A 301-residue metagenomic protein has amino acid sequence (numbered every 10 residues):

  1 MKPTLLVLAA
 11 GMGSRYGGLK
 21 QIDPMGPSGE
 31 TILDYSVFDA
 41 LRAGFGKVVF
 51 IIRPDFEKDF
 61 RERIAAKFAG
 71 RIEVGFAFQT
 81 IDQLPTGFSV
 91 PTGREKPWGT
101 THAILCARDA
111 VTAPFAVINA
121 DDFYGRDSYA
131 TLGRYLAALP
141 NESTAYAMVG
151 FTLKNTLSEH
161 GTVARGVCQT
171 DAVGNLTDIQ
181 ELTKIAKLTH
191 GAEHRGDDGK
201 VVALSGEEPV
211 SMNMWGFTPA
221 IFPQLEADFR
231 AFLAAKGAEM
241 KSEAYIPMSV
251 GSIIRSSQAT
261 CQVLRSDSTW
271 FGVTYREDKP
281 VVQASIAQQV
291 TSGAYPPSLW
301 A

Functional and structural regions predicted by a protein language model:
M1-L19, D23: N-terminal nucleotide-binding beta1-loop-alpha1 segment
M1-V7, P27-V117, Y124-G125, Y129 (+1 more regions): Conserved N-terminal catalytic core of the sugar/cofactor nucleotidyltransferase
M12, D121-D122, L153: Active-site metal-binding loops of divalent metal-dependent hydrolases
I22, C168-T170, V263: A structural signal for short hydrophobic beta-strand segments in well-ordered beta-sheet cores
F60-I64, L132, L225, V282: Hydrophobic packing residues within well-ordered alpha-helices of enzyme cores
R126-W215, P219: Conserved core of the sugar-phosphate nucleotidyltransferase
E226-A259: A C-terminal functional module that forms or caps the active site or interfaces directly with catalytic machinery
